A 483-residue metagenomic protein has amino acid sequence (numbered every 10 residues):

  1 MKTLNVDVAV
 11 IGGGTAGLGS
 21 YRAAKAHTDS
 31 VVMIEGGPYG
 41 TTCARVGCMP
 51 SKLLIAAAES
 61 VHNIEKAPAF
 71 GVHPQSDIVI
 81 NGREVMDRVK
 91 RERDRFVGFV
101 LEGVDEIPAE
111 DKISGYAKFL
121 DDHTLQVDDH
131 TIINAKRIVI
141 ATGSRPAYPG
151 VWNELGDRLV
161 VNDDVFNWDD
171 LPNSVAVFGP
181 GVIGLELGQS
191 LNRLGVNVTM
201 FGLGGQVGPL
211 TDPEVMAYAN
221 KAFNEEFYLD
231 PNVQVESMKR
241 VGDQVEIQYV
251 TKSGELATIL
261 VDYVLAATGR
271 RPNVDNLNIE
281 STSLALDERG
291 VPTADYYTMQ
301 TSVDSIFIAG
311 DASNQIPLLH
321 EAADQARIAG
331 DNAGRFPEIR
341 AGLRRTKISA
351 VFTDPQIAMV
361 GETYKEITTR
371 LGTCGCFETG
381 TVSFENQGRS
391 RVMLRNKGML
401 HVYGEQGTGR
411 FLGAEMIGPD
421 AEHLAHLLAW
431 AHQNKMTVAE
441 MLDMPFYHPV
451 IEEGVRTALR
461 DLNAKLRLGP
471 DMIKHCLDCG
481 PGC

Functional and structural regions predicted by a protein language model:
K2-G14, L171-G181: Beta1/beta-strand and adjacent pyrophosphate-binding region of the FAD-binding site in flavoprotein oxidoreductases
K2-V6, R22-D29, I34-L171, G204-G208 (+7 more regions): Glycine-rich flavin
A9-A16, A23-T42, M49, L53-S60 (+2 more regions): Flexible, glycine-rich terminal cap/loop adjacent to redox cofactors in electron-transfer oxidoreductases
A9-I11, A117, I133-G143, A176-F178 (+3 more regions): Short hydrophobic core segments
G17-L18, G184-L185: N-terminal Rossmann-fold NAD(P) dinucleotide-binding loop
G156-L171, T258-F336, L427, L442: FAD-site-proximal beta/loop scaffold in flavoenzymes
T211, V215-Y218, A309-E366, H448-D471: A conserved FAD-binding loop/helix module that cradles the flavin
